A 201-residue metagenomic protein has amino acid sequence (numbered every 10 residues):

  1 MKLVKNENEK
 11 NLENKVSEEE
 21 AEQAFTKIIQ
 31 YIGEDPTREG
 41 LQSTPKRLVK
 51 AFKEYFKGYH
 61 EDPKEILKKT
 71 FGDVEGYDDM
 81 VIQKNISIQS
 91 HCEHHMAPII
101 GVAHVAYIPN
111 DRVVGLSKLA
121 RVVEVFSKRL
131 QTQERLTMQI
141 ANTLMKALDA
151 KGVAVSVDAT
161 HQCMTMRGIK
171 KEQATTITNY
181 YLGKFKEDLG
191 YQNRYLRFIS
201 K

Functional and structural regions predicted by a protein language model:
M1-K201: A domain-level signal for the structural core that forms small-molecule/cofactor-binding pockets and catalytic centers
